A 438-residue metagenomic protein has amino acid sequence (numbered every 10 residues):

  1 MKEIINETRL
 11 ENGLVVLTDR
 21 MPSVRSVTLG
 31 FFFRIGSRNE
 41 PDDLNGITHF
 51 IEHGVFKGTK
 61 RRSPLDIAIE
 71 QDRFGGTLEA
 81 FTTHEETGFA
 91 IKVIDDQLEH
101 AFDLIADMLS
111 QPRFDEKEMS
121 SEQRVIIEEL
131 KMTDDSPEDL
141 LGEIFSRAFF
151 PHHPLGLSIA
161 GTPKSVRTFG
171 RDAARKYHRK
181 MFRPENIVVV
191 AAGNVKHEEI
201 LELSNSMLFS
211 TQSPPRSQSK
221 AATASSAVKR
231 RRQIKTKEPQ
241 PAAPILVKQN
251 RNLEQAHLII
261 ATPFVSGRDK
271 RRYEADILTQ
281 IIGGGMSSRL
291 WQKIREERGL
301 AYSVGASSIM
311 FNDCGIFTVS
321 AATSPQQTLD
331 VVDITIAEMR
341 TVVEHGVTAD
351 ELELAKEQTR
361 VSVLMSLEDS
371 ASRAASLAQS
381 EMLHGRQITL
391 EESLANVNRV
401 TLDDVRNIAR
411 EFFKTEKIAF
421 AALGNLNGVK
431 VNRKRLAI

Functional and structural regions predicted by a protein language model:
E3-I4, R9, R20, P64-R230 (+7 more regions): Charge-rich, well-structured scaffold segments of protease-associated domains
I5, V15, S26, L246: Short, mixed charged/polar active-site loops that provide acid/base catalysis or chelate metal/phosphate cofactors
G13, R20-Q71, F182, K270-I282 (+1 more regions): Active/ligand-binding-proximal structured segments within catalytic/core domains that scaffold catalytic residues
